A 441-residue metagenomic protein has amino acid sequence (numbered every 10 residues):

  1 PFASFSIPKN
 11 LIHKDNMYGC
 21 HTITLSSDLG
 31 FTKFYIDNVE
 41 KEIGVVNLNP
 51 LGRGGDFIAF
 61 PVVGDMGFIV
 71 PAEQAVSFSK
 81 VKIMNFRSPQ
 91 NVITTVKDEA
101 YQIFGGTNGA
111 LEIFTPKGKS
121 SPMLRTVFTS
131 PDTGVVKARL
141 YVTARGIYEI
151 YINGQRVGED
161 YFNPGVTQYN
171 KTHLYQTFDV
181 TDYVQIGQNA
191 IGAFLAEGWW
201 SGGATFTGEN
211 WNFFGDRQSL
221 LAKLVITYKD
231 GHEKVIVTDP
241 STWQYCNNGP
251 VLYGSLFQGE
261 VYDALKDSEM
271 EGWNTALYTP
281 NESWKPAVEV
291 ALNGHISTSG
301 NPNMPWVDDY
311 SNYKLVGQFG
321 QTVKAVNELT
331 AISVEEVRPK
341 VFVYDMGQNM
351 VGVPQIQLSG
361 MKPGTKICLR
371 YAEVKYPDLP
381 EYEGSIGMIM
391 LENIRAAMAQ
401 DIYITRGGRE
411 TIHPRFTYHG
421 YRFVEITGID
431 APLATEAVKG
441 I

Functional and structural regions predicted by a protein language model:
P1-H13, Y18-C20, S27, E40-P71 (+3 more regions): Extracellular/oxidizing-compartment recognition motifs
